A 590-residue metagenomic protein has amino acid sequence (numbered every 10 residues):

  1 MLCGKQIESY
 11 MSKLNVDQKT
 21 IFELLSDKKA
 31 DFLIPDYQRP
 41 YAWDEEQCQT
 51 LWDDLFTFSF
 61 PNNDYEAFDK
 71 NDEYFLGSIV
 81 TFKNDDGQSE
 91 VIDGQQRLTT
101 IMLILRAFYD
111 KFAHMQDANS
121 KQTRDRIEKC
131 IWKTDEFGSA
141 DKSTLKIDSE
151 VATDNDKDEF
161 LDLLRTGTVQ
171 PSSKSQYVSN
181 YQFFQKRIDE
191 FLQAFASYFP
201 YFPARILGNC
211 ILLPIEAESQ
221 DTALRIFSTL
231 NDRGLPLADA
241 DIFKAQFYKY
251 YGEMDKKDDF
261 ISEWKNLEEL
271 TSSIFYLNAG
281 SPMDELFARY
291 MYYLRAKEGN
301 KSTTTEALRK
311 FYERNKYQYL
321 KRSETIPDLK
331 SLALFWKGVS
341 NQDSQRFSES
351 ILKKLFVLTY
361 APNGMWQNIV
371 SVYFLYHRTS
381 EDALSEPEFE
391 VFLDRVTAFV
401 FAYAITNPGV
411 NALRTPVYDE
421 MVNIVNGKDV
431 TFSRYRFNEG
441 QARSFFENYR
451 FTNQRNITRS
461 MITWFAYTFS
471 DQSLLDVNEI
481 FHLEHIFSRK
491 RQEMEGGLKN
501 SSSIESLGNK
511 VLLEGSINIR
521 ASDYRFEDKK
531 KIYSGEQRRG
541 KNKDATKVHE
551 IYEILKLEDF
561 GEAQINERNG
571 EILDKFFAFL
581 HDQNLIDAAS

Functional and structural regions predicted by a protein language model:
G4, I211, A240-F243, F247-S460: A cross-family structural signal marking well-folded subdomains
G4-Y292, A296-K297, I532-K543, K547 (+1 more regions): Glycine- and hydrophobic-rich flexible loops that cap the catalytic core of alpha/beta enzyme folds
F58-G87, V417-E558, L580: Betabetaalpha-Me/HNH-type nuclease active-site subdomain
N71, E90-R97, F202-L207, I215-T222 (+6 more regions): Secondary-structure capping and boundary motifs in well-ordered enzyme cores
Q96-R97, L105, A217-Q220, L375 (+3 more regions): Short, glycine-/Ser/Thr-/acidic-enriched flexible segments
K111-M115, G234-P236, K301, L375-S385 (+1 more regions): Short helix-capping/linker segments at secondary-structure and domain boundaries
F227, S371-F374, E386, E390-L393 (+4 more regions): Generic hydrophobic alpha-helical scaffold/packing signal
